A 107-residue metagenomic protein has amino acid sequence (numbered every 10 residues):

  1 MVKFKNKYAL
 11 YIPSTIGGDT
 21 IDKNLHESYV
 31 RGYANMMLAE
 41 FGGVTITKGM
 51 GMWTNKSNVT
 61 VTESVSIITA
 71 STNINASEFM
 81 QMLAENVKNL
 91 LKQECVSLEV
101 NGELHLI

Functional and structural regions predicted by a protein language model:
M1-I107: Positively charged, small/polar-rich N-terminal and surface patches that mediate targeting and assembly and bind
